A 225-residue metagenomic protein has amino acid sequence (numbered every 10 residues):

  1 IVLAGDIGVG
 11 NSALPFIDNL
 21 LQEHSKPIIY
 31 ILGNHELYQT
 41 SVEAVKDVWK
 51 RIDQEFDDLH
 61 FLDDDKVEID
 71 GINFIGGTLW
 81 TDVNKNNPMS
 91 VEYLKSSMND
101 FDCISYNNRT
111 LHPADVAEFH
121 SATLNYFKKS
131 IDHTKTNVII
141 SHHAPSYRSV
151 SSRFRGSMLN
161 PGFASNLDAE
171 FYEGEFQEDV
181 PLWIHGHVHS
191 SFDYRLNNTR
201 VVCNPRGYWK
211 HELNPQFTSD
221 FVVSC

Functional and structural regions predicted by a protein language model:
I1-D70, R153-A169, E173-G174, K210: Core catalytic region of metal-dependent phosphoesterases/phosphodiesterases, especially metallo-beta-lactamase-like
A4, G71-W80, V138-H142, R200-R206: Active-site-proximal beta-strand elements of phosphoester/diester hydrolases
V9-L14, H35-V45, K66-E68, T81-K85 (+3 more regions): Active-site environment of divalent metal-dependent phosphoester hydrolases
P27-I29, H60, N73, T136-V138 (+2 more regions): Proline-centered loop/turn at the N-terminus of a beta-strand
I31, L62-D64, G77, G186 (+1 more regions): Conserved beta-strand termini and adjacent loop/short-helix elements that scaffold enzyme active sites in alpha/beta
E55-L59, Y126-T136, A169-W183: A structural motif corresponding to the C-terminal end of an alpha-helix and its immediate exit/capping segment
E68, M158-V180, H189-C225: Binuclear metal-dependent phosphoesterase catalytic core
I75-V138, H143-S157: Active-site-proximal loop/helix segment associated with metal-binding centers of metalloenzymes
